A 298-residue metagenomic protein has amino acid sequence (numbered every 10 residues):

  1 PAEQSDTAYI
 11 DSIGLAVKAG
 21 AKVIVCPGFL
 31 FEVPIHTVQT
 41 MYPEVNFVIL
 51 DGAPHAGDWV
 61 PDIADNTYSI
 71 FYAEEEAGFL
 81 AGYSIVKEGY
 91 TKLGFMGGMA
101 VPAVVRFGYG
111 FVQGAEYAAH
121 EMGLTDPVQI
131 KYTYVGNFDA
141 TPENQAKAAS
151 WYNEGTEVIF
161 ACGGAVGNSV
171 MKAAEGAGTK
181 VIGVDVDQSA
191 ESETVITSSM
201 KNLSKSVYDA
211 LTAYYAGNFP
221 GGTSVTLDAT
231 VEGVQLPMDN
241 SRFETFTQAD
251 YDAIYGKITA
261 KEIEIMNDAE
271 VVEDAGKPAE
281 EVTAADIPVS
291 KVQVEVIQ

Functional and structural regions predicted by a protein language model:
P1-Q298: A residue-level marker of the well-folded mature domains of exported/periplasmic proteins
